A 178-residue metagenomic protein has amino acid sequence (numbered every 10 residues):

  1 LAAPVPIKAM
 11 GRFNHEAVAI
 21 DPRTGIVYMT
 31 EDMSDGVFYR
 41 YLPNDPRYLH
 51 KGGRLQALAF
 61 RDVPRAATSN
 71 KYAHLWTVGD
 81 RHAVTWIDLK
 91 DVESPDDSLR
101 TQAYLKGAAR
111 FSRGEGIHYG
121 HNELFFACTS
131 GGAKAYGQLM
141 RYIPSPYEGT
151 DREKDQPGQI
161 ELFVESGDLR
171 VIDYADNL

Functional and structural regions predicted by a protein language model:
L1-N177: Sequence/structural signature of beta-propeller domains
